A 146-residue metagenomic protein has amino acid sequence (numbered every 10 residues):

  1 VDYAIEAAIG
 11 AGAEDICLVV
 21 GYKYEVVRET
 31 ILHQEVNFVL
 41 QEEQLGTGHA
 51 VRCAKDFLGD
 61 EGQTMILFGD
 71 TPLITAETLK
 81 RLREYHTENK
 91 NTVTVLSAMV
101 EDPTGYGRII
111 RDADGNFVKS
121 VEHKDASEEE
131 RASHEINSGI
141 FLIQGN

Functional and structural regions predicted by a protein language model:
V1-G69, L73-E84, E88: Conserved N-terminal catalytic core of the sugar/cofactor nucleotidyltransferase
Q34, I74-N146: Conserved core of the sugar-phosphate nucleotidyltransferase
